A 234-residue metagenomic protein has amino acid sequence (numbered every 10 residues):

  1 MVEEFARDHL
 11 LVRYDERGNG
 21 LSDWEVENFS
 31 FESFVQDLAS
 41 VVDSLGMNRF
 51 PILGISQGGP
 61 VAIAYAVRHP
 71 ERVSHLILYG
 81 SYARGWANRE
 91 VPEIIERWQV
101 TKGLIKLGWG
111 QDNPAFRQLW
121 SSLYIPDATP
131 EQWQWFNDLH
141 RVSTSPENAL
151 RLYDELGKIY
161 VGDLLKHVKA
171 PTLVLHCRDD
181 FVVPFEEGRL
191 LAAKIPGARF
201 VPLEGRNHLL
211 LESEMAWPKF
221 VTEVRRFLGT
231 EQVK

Functional and structural regions predicted by a protein language model:
E3-L21: Conserved alpha/beta-hydrolase
E32-F50: Conserved acidic catalytic loop of the alpha/beta-hydrolase fold
G54-G58, A62: Gly/Ala-rich beta-loop-alpha elbow adjacent to hydrolase catalytic centers
I63, V67-R68, V73-L107: Flexible "cap/lid" loop of the alpha/beta hydrolase fold
G110-E155, L164: Conserved alpha/beta-hydrolase catalytic His-Asp/Glu region
V168, V174-H176, D180: Short beta-strand/loop motif that positions the catalytic acidic residue of the alpha/beta-hydrolase fold
F181-E187: Conserved alpha/beta-hydrolase "acid-adjacent" motif
A198-K234: Catalytic active-site module of serine/aspartate enzymes centered on a nucleophile-bearing elbow/loop
